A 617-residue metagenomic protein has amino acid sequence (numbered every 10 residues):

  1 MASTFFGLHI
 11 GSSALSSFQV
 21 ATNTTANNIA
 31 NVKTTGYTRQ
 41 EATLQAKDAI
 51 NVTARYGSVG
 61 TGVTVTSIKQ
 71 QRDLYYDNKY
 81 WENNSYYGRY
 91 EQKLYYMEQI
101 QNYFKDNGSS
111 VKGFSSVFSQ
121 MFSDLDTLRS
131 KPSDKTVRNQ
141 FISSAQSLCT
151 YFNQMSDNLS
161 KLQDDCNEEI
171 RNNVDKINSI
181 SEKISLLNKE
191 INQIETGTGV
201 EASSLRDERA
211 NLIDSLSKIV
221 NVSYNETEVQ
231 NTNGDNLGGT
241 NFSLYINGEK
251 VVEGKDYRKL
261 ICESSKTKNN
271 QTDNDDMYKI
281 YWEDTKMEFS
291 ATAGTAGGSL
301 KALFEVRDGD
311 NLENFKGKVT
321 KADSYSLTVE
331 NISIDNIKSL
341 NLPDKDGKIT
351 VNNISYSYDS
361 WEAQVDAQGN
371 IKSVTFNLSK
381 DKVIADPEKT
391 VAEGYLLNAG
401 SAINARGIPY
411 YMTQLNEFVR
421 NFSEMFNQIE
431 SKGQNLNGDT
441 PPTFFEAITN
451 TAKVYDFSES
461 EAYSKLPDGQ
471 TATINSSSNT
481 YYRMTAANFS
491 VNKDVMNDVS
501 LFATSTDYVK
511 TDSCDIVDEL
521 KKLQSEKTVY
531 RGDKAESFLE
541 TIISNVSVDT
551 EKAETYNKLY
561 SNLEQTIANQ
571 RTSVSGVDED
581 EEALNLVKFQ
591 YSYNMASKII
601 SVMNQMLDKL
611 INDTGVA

Functional and structural regions predicted by a protein language model:
M1-A617: Structural signature of extracellular appendage/secretion-system components
